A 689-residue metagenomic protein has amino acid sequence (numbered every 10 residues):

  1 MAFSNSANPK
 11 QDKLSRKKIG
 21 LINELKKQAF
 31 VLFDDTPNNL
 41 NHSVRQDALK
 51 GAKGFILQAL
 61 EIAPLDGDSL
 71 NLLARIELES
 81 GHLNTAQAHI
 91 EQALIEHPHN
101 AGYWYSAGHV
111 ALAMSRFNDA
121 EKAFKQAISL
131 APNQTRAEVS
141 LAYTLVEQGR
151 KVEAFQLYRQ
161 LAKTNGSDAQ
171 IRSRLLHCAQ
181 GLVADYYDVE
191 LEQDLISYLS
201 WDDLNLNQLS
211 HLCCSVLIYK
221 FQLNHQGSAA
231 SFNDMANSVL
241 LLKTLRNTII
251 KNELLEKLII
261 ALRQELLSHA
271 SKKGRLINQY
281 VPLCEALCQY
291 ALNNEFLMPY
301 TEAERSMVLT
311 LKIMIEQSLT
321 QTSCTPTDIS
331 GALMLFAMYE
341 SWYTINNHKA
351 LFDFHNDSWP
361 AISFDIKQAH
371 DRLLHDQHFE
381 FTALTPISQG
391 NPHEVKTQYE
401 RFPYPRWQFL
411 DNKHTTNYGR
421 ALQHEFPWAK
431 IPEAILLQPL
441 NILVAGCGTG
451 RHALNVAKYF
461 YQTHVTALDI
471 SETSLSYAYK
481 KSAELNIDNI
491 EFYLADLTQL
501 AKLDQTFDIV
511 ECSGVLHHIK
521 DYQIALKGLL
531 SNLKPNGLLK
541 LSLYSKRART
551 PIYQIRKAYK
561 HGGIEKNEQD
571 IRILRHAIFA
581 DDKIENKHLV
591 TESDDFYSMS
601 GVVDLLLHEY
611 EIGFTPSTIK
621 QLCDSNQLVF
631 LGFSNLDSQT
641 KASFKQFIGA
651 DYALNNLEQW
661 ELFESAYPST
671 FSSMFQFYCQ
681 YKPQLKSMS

Functional and structural regions predicted by a protein language model:
S15-K18, I22, G67-D68, A101-G102 (+3 more regions): Helix-start (N-cap) detector for alpha-helical repeat units in TPR-like alpha-solenoids, especially tetratricopeptide
E79, A113-M114, E147, G181: Register position in tetratricopeptide repeats
T498-V510: A short acidic, Gly/Pro-enriched loop at the edge of an enzyme's catalytic core that lines a small-molecule cofactor
L538-H588: Conserved class I S-adenosyl-L-methionine
L574-S689: Rossmann-like AdoMet/SAM-dependent catalytic core
